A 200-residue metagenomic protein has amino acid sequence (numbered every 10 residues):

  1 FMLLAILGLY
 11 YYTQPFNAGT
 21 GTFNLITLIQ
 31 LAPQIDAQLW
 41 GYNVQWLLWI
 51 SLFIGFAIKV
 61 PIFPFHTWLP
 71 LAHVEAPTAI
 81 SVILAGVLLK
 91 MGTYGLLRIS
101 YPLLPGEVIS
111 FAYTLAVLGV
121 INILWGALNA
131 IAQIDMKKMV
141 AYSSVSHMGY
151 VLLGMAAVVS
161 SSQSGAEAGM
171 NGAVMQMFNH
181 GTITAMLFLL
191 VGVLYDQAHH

Functional and structural regions predicted by a protein language model:
F1-A5, A79-Y94, S144-A157: Small-residue-rich segments of transmembrane alpha-helices in multi-pass membrane proteins, especially helix faces
F1-L4, L47-I54, L84, L115-L128 (+1 more regions): Lipid-exposed faces of alpha-helical membrane segments in multi-pass integral membrane proteins
M2-H66, L96-T114, A157-N171, L194-H200: Juxtamembrane/interfacial segments at transmembrane-helix boundaries in multi-pass membrane proteins
W49, A116, A141, V174-N179: Internal alpha-helical transmembrane segments of multi-pass membrane proteins, especially GPCRs
V60-V74, L124-S143, G192-D196: C-terminal ends of transmembrane helices
G86, V140-S144, Q176-M177, L189: Residue-level recognition of transmembrane alpha-helices in multi-pass small-molecule transporters/permeases
L89, T93, Y101-P102, G126-D135 (+3 more regions): Membrane-embedded translocation segments of transport machinery
T184-L190: Predominantly late transmembrane helices and immediately cytosolic-facing juxtamembrane segments
